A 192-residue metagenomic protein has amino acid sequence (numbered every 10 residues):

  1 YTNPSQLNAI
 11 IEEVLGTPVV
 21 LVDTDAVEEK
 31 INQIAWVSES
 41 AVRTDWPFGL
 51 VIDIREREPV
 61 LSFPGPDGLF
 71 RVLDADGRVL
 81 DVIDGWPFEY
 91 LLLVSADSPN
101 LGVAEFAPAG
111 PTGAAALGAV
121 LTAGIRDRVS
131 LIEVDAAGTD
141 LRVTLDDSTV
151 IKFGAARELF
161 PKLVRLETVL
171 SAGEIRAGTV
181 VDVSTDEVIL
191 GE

Functional and structural regions predicted by a protein language model:
T2-N3: Membrane-proximal juxtamembrane linkers immediately C-terminal to transmembrane helices
Q6-P18, E29, A41-E192: Charged, solvent-exposed interaction patches on well-folded alpha/beta domains that mediate macromolecular contacts
Q33-E39: Glycine-centered tight turns that cap/initiate beta-strands
